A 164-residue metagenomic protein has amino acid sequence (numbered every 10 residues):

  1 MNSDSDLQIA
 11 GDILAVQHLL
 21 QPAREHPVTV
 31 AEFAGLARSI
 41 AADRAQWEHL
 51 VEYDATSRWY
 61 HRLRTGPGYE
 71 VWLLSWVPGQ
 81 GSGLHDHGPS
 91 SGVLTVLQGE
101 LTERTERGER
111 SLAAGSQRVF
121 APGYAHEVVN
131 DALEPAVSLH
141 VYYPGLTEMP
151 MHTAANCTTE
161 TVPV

Functional and structural regions predicted by a protein language model:
M1-R44: N-terminal leader/capping segments at the start of a protein or of a new domain
E48-Q80: A short glycine-rich, His/Asp/Glu-containing loop-to-beta-strand
W72-H87, A121-G123: Conserved short histidine dyad/triad with adjacent acidic residue
P78, P89-R104: Glycine- and acidic-residue-biased ligand/ion/polar-headgroup-sensing regions
V93, L133-M149: A short hydrophobic beta-strand segment most commonly corresponding to one strand of the jelly-roll/cupin
V93, T105-A125, P163: Short acidic-glycine-tyrosine-enriched beta hairpin
V128-A132: Asparagine-centered strand-capping/turn motif at beta-strand->loop junctions
P144-V164: Extended, aromatic/histidine-rich regions of cofactor-dependent oxidoreductases associated with respiratory
